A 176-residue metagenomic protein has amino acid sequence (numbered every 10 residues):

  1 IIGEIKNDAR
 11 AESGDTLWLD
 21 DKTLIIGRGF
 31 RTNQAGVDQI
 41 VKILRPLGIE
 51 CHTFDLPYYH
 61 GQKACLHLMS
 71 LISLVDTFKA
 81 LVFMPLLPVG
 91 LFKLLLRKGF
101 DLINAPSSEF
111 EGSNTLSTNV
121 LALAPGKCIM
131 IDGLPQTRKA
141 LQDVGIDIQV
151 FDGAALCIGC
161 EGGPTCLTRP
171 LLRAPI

Functional and structural regions predicted by a protein language model:
I1-I176: The feature marks the mature, well-folded catalytic cores of soluble enzymes
